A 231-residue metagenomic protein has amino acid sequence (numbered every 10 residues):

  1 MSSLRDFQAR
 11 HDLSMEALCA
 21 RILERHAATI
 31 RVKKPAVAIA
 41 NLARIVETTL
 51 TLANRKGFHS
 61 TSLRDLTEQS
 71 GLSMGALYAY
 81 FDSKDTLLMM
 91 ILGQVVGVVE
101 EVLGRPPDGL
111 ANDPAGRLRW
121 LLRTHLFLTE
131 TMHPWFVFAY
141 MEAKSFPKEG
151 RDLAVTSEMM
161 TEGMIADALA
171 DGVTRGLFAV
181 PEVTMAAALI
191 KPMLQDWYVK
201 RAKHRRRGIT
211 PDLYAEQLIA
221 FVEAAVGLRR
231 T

Functional and structural regions predicted by a protein language model:
M1-A38, T231: N-terminal intrinsically disordered/low-complexity leader segments
C19, E130-E149, K203: Amphipathic alpha-helical segments used for helix-helix packing
R31-V32, A38-D65: Short, amphipathic alpha-helix enriched in basic
A43-E47, H59, Y80-G104, E162: An amphipathic alpha-helix adjacent to DNA-recognition modules
L52-T86: Helix-turn-helix
Q94-G104, L128, E149-R175, T184-A188 (+2 more regions): Amphipathic alpha-helical packing segments from all-alpha helical-bundle domains
R105-P134, A187-I190, A215: Hydrophobic alpha-helical connector segments
F127-T131, D167, D171, A187-I209 (+1 more regions): Amphipathic C-terminal alpha-helical segment
